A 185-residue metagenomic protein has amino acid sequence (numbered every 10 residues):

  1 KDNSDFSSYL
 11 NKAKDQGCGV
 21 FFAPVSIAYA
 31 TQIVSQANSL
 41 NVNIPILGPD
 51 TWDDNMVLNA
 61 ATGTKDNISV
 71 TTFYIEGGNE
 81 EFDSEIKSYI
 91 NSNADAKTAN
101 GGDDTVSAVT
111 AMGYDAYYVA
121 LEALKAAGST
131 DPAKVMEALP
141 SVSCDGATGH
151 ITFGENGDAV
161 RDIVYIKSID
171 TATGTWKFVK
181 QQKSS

Functional and structural regions predicted by a protein language model:
K1-N41, E80-S84: Extracellular/periplasmic Venus flytrap/periplasmic-binding protein
N3-S7, P24-A28, E76-E80, S107-D115 (+2 more regions): Soluble non-cytosolic domains of exported or imported proteins
N11-C18, S35-V42, T62, N91-A94 (+2 more regions): Sec-exported extracytoplasmic/periplasmic mature domains
T31, Y114-L121: Predominant activation on well-ordered alpha-helical scaffold segments within soluble catalytic domains
V34-Y114, D170, G174-K183: Extracellular/periplasmic periplasmic-binding protein-like sensory domains
A94-A111, L121-T173: Segments of small-molecule ligand-sensing domains
